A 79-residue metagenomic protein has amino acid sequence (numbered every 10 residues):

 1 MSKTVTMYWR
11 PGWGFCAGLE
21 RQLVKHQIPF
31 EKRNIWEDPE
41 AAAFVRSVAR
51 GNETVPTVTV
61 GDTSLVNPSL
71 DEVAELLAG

Functional and structural regions predicted by a protein language model:
M1, A43-R46: Short secondary-structure transition/capping segments
M1-H26: Local sequence-structure signature of Cys/Sec-based thiol-disulfide redox active-site neighborhoods
G14, E37, L65: Glycine-/small-residue-rich active-site loops that bind phosphorylated ligands and cofactors
A17, R21, A43, A74: Alpha-helical elements of the RecA-like P-loop NTPase motor core of helicases
P29-A42, N52: Thiol-based oxidoreductase modules, predominantly thioredoxin-like and allied folds used for disulfide exchange
V45-A49, E75-L77: Short amphipathic alpha-helix with an adjacent loop that forms part of the alpha/beta core around
A49-T59: Structural micro-motif
V60-G79: Non-catalytic, surface beta->alpha helical segment in thiol-disulfide oxidoreductase systems
